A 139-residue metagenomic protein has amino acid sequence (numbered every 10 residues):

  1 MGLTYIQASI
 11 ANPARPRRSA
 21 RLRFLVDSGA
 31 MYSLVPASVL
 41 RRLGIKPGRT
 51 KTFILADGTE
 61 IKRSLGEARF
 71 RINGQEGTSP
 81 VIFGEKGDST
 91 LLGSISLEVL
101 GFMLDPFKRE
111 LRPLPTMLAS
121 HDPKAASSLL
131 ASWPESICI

Functional and structural regions predicted by a protein language model:
M1-I139: Pepsin/retropepsin-fold aspartyl endopeptidases
